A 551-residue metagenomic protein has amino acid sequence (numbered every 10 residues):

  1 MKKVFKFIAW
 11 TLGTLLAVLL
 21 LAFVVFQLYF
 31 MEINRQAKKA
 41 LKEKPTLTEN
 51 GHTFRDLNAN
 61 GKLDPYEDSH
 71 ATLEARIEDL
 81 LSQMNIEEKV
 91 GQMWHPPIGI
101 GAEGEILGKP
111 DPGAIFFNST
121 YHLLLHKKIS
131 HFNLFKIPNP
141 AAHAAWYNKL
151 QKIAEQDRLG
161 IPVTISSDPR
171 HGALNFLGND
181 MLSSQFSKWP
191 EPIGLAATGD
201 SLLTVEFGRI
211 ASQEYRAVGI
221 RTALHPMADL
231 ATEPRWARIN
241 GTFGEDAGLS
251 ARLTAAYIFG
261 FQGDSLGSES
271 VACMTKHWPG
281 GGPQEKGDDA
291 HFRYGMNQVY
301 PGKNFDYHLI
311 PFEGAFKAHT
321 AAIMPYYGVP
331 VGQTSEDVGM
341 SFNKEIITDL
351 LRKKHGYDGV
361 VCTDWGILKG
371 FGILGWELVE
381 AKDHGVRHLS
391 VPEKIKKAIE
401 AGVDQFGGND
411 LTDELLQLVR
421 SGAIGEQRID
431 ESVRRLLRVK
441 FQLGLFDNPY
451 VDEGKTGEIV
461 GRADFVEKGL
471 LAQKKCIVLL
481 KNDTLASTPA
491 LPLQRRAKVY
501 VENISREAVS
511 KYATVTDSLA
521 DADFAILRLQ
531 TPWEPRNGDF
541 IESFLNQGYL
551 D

Functional and structural regions predicted by a protein language model:
M1-T48, L57, F116-F117, A217 (+4 more regions): C-terminal non-catalytic regions of proteins with extracellular/luminal or membrane-system context
F7-A196, V205-E206, R216, R221-L224 (+4 more regions): N-terminal hydrophobic targeting/anchoring segments and the immediately downstream early-domain regions of hydrolases
F26-F30, N34, E155-Y307, F312-K317 (+4 more regions): Surface-exposed loop and adjacent secondary-structure segments within mature catalytic domains
N85, K149-R158, G248-G408, T412-Q417 (+2 more regions): Second-shell residues forming the walls of enzyme active-site clefts
E88-W94, S130-F135, P162-S167, H171-A173 (+11 more regions): Structural recognition of the beta-strand scaffold that forms the well-ordered cores of secreted hydrolase catalytic
H122-P140, T232, F312-G339, A520-Y549: Short acidic, glycine-rich surface-loop motifs adjacent to enzyme active sites
R428-N448: Mid-to-C-terminal alpha-helical segments outside catalytic/metal-binding sites
